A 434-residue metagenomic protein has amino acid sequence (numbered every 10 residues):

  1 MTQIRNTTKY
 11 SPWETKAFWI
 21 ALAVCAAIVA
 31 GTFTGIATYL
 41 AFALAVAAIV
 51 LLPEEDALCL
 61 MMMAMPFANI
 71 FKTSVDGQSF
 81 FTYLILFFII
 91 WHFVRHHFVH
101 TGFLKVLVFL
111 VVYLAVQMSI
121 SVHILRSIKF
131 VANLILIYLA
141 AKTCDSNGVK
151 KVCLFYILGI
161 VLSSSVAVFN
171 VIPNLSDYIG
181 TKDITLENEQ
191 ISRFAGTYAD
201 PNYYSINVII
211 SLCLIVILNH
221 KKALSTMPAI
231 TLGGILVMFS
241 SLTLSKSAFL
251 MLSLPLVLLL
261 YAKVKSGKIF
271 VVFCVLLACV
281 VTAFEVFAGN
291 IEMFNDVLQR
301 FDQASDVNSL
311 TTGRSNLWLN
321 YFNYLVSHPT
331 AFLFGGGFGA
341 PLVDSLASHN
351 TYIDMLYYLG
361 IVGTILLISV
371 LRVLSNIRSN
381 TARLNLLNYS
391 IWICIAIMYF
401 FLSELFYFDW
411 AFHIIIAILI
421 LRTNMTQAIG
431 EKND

Functional and structural regions predicted by a protein language model:
T2-H92, V116, I120, I395-I397 (+1 more regions): N-terminal signal-anchor transmembrane segment
A45-V50, L84-V99, F109-V168, L260 (+2 more regions): Transmembrane alpha-helical segments and their membrane-water interfaces
C153-G180, G196-A262: Alpha-helical transmembrane segments of multi-pass inner-membrane proteins
S165-N174, L260-A304, Y324-S327: A membrane-periplasm/extracellular boundary helix in multi-pass inner-membrane enzymes that assemble envelope glycans
T181-K182, D302-V362: Long extracytoplasmic/lumenal interhelical loops at the membrane interface of multi-pass membrane proteins
E189, R193-F194, V281-L319, A340-V343: Flexible juxtamembrane loops connecting transmembrane helices in multi-pass membrane enzymes that build or modify
C213, L387-Y399, L405-D434: Transmembrane alpha-helices of multi-pass inner-membrane enzymes
N219, A223-P228, S253, V257-A262 (+2 more regions): Hydrophobic transmembrane alpha-helices and their immediate junctions
